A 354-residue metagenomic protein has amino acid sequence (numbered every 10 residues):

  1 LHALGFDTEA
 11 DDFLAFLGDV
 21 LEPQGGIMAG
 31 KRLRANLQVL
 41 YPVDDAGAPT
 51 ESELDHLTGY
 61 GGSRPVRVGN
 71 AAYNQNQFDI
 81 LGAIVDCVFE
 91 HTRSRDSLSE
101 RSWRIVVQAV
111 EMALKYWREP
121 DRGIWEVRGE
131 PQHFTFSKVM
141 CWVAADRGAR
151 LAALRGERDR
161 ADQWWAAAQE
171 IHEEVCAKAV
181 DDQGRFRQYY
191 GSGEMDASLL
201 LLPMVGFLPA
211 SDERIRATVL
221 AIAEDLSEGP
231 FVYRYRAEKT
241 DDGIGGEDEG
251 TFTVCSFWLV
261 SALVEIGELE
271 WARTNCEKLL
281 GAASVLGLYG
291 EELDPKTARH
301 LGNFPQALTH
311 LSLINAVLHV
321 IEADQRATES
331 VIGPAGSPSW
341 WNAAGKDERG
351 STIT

Functional and structural regions predicted by a protein language model:
L1-T354: Acidic, mature catalytic/reactive cores of soluble proteins
